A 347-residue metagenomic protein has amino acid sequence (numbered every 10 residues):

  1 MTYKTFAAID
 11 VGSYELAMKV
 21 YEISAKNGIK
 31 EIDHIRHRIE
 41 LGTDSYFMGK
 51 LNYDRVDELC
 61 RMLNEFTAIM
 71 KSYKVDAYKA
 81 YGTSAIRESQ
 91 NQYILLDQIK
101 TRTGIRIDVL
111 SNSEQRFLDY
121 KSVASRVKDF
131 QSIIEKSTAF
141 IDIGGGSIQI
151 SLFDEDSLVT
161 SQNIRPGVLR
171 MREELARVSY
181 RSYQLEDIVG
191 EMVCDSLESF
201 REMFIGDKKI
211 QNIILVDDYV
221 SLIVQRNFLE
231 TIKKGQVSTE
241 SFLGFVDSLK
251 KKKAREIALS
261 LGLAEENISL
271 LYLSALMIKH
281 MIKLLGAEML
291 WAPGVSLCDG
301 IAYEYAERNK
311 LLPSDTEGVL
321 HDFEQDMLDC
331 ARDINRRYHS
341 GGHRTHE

Functional and structural regions predicted by a protein language model:
T2-K30, S132-S161, V216-D218, L222-V224: Gly/Thr-rich phosphate-binding beta-strand-loop-beta motif of the actin/hexokinase/Hsp70
F6, D44-A68, S72, A85-Q90 (+3 more regions): Helical "lid/coupling" subdomains associated with nucleotide-phosphate turnover
Y21, E40, R165-G167: Solvent-exposed residues in well-ordered beta-strands and their adjoining turns, especially edge/terminal strands
I23-M48: Short, compositionally biased "basic patch" segments
A77-Y78: Post-signal peptide N-terminal segment of secreted/secretory-pathway proteins
